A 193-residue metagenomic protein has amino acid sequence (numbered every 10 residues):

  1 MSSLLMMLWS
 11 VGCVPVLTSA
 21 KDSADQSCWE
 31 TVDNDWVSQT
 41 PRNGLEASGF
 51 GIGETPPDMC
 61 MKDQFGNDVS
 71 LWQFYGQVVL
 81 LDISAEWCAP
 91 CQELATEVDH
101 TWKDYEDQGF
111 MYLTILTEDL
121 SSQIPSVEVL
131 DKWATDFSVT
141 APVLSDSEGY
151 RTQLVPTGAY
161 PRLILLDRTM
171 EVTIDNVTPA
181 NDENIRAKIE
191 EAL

Functional and structural regions predicted by a protein language model:
M6-D58: N-terminal targeting signals for export/organelle localization
M59-V79: A short beta-strand-turn-helix
Q77-V78, E93-L116: Conserved helix-turn-beta segment immediately C-terminal to the redox Cys motif in thioredoxin-like folds
Q77-V79, S84-W87, D119, A159: Short pre-active-site segment immediately N-terminal to redox-active cysteine/selenocysteine motifs in thiol-based
I83-H100, S122: Conserved redox-active cysteine motifs that mediate thiol-disulfide chemistry, especially di-cysteine Cys-X(1-2)-Cys
L113, V127-R168: Short, internal strand/loop/helix patches that form the active-site neighborhood or redox-interaction surface
L116-E118, S145, N176: Residue-level recognition of beta-strand->loop/alpha-helix junctions
A159-L193: Thiol-/selenol-based redox modules, centered on thioredoxin-like and closely related oxidoreductase domains
